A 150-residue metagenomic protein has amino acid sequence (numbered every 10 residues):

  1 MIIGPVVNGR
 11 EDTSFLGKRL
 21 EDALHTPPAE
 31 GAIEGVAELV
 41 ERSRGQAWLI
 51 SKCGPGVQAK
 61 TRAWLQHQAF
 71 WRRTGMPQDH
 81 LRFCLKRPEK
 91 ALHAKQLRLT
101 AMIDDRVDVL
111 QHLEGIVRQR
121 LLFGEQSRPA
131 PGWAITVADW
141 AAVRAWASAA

Functional and structural regions predicted by a protein language model:
M1-E30, E34-R42: Active-site neighborhood of HAD-like aspartate-dependent phosphohydrolases
V7, G54, S127: Short, glycine/serine-rich, charged loops/turns that create anion-binding and catalytic segments at active sites
L20-E21, Q46-A47, G75-M76, K95: A short, structure-level motif marking secondary-structure boundaries and short turns
L24-A29, P55-V57, L85: Acidic-and-aromatic substrate-binding clefts and catalytic sites of carbohydrate-active enzymes
A32-L65: Substrate-recognition element of Asp-dependent hydrolases with the DxDx(T/V) motif
Q58-A150: C-terminal cap/substrate-recognition subdomain and adjoining C-terminal extension of metal-dependent phosphatase-like
